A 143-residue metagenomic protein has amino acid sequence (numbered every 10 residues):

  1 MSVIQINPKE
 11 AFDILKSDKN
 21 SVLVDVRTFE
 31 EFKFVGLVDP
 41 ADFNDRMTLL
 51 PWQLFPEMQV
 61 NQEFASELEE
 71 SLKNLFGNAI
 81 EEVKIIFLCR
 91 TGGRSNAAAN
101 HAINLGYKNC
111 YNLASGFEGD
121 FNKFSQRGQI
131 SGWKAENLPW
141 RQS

Functional and structural regions predicted by a protein language model:
M1-V22, F29-K84, S95-S143: Rhodanese-like catalytic fold shared by cysteine-dependent sulfurtransferases and DSP/PTP-type phosphatases
L88: Short, surface-exposed ligand- or partner-binding patches at beta-edge/loop junctions that are enriched in aromatics
G92: Conserved G/P- and acidic residue-centered "switch" motifs that form tight phosphate/ATP-binding loops in soluble
